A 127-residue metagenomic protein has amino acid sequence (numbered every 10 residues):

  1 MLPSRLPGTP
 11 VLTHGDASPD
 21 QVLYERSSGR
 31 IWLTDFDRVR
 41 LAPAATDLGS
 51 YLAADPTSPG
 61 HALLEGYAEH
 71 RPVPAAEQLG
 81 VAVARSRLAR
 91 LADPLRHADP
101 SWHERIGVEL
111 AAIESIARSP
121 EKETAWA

Functional and structural regions predicted by a protein language model:
M1-H14, I113, A117-A125: An alpha-helical support segment within catalytic cores of ATP-dependent transferases
R5-L6, Y24-S28: Short basic/glycine-enriched coil/helix segment immediately N-terminal to the Walker B
V11-L12, R26-A62: Active-site Asp-x-Gly
A17: Hydrophobic HxD+1 residue recognition
D20-V22: Hydrophobic residue at the +6 position relative to the catalytic HRD Asp in the kinase catalytic loop
I31, P74-A75, P94-A127: Regulatory N- and C-terminal appendages and interdomain linkers associated with kinase/kinase-like NTP transferase
A45-P72, A84-W102, A112: Active-site activation/catalytic loop segments of kinase-like enzymes and analogous catalytic loops in related
